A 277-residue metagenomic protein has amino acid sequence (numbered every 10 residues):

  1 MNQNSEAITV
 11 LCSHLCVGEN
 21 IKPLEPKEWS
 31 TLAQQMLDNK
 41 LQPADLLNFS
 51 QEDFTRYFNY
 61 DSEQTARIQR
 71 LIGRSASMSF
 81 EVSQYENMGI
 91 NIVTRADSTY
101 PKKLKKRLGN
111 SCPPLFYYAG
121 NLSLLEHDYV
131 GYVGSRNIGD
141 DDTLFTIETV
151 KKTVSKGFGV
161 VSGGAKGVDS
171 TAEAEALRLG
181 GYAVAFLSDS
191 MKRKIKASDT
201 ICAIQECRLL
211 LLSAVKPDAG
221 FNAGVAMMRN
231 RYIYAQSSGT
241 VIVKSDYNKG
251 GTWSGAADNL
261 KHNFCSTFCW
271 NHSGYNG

Functional and structural regions predicted by a protein language model:
M1-P23, F49, F80, N87-M88 (+1 more regions): Glycine-biased, small-residue-rich flexible motifs in mid-sequence functional cores and linkers
M1-T94: Short, small/acidic-rich helices and loops at N termini and domain boundaries of DNA replication/processing enzymes
